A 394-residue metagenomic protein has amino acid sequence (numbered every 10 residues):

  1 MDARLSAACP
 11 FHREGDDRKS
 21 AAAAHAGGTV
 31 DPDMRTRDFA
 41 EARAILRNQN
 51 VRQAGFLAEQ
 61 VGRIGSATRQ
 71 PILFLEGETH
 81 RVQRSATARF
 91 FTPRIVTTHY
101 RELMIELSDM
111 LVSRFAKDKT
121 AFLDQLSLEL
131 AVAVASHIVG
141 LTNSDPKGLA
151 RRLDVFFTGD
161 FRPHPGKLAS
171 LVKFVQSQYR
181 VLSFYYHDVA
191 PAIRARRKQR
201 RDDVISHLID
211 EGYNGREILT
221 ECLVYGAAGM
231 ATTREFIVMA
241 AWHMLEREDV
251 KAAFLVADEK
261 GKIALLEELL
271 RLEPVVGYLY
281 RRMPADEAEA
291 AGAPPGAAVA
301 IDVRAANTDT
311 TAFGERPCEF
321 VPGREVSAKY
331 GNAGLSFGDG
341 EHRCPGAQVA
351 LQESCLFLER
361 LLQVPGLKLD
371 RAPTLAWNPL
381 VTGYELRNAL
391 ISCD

Functional and structural regions predicted by a protein language model:
M1-D394: Cytochrome P450
